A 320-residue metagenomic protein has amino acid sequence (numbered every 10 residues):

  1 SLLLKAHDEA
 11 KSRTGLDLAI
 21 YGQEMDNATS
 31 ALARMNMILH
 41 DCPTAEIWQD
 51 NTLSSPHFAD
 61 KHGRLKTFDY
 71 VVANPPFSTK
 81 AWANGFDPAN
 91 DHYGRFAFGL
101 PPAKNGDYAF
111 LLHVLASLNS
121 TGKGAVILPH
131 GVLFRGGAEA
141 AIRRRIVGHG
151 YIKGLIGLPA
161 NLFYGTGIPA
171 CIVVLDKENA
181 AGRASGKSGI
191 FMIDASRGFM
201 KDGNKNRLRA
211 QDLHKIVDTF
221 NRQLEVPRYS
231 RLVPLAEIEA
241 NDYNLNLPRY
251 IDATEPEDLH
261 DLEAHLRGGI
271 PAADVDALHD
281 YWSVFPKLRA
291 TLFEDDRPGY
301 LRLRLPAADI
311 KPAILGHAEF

Functional and structural regions predicted by a protein language model:
S1-A73, S78-A89, G94-F98, Y108-A109 (+3 more regions): Conserved S-adenosyl-L-methionine
S78-N84, A97-F320: Accessory (non-catalytic) regions of SAM-dependent nucleic-acid methyltransferases and partner specificity/recognition
